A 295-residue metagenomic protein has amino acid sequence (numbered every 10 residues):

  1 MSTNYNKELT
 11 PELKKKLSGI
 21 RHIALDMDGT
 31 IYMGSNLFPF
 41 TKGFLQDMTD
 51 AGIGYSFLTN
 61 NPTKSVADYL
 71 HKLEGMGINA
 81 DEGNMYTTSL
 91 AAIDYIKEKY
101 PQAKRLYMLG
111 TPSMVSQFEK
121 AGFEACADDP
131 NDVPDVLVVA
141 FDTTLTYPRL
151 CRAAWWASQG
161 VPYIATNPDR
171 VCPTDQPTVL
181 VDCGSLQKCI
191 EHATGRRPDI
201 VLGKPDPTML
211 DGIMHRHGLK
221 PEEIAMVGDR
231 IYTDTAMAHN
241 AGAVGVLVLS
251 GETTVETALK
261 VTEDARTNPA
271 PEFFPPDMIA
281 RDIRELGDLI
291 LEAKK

Functional and structural regions predicted by a protein language model:
S2-L25, M33-D50, K64-Y86, I93 (+1 more regions): Asp-based, Mg2+/Mn2+-dependent phosphohydrolase catalytic module
N61: Conserved phosphate/oxyanion-binding catalytic-loop motifs
